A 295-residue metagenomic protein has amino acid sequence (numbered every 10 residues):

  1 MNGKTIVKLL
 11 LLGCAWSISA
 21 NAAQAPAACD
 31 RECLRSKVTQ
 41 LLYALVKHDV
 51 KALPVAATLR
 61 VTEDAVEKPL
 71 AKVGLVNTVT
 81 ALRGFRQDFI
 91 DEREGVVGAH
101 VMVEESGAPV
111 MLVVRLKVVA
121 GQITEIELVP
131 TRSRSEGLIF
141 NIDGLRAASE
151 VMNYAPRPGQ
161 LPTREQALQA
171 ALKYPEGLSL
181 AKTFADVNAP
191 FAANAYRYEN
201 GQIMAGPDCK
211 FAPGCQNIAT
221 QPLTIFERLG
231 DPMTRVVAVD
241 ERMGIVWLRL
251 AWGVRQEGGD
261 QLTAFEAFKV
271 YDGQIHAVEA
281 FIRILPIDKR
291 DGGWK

Functional and structural regions predicted by a protein language model:
M1-T5: N-terminal secretory signal peptides that target proteins for export/translocation
K8-S17: Bacterial N-terminal signal peptides
A22-K295: C-terminal and inter-domain tail/linker signature
